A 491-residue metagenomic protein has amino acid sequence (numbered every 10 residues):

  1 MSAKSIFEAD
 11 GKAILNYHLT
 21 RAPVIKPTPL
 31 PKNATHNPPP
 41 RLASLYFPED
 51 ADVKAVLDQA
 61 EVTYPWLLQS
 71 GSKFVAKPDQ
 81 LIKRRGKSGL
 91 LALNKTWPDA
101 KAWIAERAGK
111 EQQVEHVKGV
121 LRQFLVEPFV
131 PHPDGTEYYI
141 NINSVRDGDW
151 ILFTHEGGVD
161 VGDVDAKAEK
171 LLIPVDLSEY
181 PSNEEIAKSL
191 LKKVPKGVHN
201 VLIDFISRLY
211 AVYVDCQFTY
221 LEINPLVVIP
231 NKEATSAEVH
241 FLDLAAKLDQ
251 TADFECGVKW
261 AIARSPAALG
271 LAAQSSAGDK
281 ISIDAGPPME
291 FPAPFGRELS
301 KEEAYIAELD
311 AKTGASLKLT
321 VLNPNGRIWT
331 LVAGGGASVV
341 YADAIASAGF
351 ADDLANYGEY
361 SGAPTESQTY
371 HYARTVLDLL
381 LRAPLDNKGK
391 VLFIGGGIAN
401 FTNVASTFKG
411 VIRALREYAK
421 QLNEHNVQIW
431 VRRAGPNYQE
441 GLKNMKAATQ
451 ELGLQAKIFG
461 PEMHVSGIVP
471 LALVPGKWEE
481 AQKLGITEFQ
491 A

Functional and structural regions predicted by a protein language model:
M1-R122, F129-I223, V228-V391, V404-A405 (+4 more regions): ATP-dependent carboxylate/acyl-activation modules
L392-G396: Short beta-strands and strand-loop turn motifs
G397-T402: Short acidic, S/G/P-rich loop/turn micro-motifs used as interaction or catalytic elements
H425-R433: Short internal beta-strands
